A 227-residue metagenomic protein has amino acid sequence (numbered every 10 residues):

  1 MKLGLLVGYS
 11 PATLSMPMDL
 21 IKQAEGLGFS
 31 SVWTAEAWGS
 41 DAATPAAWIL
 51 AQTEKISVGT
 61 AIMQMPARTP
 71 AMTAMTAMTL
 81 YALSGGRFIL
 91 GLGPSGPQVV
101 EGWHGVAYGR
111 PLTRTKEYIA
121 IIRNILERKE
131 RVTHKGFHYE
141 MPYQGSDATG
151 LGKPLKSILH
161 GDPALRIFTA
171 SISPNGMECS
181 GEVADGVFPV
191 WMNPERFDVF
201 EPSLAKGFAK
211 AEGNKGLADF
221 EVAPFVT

Functional and structural regions predicted by a protein language model:
M1-T60, L165: N-terminal beta1-alpha1-beta2 module of alpha/beta enzyme domains
L3-V7, V32-T34, V58-A61, F88-L92 (+3 more regions): Hydrophobic faces of well-ordered beta-strands that scaffold small-molecule active sites in alpha/beta enzyme cores
Y9-P11, W38, Q64-P66, P94-Q98 (+3 more regions): Active-site-proximal loop/turn and secondary-structure-junction residues that shape catalytic pockets, frequently
S15-D19, T44, A71-M75, E182 (+1 more regions): Generic recognition of short, well-ordered alpha-helical segments
S40-T44, P66-A71, M75, Q98-E101: Short active-site-adjacent helix-start/loop capping segments
I62-A67, G109: The substrate-binding groove and active-site-proximal loops of carbohydrate-active enzymes, especially glycoside
A74-G186, V190-F220: Internal, glycine-rich beta/alpha segment that forms the wall or movable "lid" of small-molecule/cofactor binding
